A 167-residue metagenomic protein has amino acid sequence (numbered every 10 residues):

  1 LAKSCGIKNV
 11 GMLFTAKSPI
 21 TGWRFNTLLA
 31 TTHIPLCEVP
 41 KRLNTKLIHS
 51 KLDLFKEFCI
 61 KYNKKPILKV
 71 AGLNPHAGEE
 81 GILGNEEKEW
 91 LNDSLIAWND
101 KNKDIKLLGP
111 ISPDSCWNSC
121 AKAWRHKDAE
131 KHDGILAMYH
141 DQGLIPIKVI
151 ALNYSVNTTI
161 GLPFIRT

Functional and structural regions predicted by a protein language model:
L1-T167: Anion-binding alpha/beta catalytic cores of soluble intermediary-metabolism enzymes, centered on
